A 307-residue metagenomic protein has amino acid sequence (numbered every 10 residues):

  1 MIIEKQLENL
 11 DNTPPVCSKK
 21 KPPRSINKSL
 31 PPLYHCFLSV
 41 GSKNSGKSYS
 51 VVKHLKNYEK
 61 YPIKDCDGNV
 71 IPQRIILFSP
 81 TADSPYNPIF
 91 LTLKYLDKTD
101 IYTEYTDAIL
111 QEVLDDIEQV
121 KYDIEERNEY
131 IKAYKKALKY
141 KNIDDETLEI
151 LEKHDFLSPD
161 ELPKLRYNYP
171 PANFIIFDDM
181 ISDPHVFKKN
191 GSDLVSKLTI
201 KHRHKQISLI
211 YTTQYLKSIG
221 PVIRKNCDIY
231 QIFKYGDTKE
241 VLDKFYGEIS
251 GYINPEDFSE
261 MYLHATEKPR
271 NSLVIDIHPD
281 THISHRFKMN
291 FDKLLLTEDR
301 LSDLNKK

Functional and structural regions predicted by a protein language model:
M1-I26, K94: N-terminal pre-Walker A segment at the start of P-loop NTPase domains
P23-N27, F37-Q73, P80-S84, F90 (+2 more regions): Conserved P-loop NTPase motor cores
Y34: Short coil/loop residues immediately preceding or within conserved phosphate-binding loops of NTP-utilizing enzyme
L77-A82, T103-D107: A short hydrophobic beta-strand->loop->alpha-helix junction that borders the nucleotide-binding pocket of P-loop NTPases
D83, I89-D100: Conserved helix-turn-beta segment of the N-terminal RecA-like "Helicase ATP-binding" lobe in SF1/SF2 helicases
Y95-Q111, F233: Short acidic-hydrophobic, aromatic-tinged amphipathic segments that line or gate anion-handling sites
I124-R127, I131-Y134: Long amphipathic alpha-helices with heptad-repeat character, especially coiled-coil-forming segments used
P221-K307: Conserved GTP-binding G-domain of TRAFAC-class P-loop NTPases and closely related GTPase folds
